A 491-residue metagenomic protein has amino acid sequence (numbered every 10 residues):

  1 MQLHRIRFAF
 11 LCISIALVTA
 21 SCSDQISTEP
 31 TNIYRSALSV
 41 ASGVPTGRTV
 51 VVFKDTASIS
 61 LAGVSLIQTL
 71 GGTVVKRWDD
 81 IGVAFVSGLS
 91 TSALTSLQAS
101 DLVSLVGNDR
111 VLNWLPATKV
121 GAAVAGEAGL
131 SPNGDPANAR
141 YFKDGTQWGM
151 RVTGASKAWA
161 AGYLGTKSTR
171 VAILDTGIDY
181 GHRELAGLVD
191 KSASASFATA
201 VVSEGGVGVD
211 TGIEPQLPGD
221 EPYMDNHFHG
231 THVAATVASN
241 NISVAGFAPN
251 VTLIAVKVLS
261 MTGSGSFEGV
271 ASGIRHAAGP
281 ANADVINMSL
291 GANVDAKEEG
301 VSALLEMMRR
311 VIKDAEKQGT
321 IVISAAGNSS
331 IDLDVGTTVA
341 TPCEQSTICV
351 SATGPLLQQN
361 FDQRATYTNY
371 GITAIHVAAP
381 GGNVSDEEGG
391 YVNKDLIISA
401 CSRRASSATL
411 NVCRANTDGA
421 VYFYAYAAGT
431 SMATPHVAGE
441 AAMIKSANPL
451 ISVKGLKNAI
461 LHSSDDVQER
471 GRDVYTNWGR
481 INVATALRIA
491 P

Functional and structural regions predicted by a protein language model:
M1-A20: Sec-dependent bacterial lipoprotein signal peptides
A16-P45: Bacterial Sec-dependent N-terminal signal peptides
Q25-I26, G165-K167, N240, V258-S346 (+3 more regions): Substrate-binding/access-modulating region of protease and related hydrolase catalytic domains
V50-I59: Short, surface-exposed ligand-recognition loops at beta-strand->loop->(often short) alpha-helix junctions that present
V50-V51, F85, R170-L174, A235 (+8 more regions): Structural recognition of the beta-strand scaffold that forms the well-ordered cores of secreted hydrolase catalytic
V64-T146: Autoinhibitory propeptides
D135-V251, S272, G279-V285, L290-D295 (+3 more regions): Active-site core segment of subtilase-fold serine proteases
P342-M443, A486-R488: Extracellular S/T/G-rich loop segment that most often corresponds to the catalytic His/Ser-adjacent loop
